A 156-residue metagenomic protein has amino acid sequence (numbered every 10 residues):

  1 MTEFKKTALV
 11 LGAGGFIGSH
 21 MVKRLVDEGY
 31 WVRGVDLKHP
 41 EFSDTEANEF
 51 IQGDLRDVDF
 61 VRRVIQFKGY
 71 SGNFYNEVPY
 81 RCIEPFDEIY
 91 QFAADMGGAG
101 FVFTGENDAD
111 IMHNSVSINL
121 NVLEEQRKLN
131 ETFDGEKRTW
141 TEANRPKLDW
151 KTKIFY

Functional and structural regions predicted by a protein language model:
T7, D87-E88, K153: Structural motif
T7-E28: N-terminal Rossmann NAD(P)H-binding glycine-rich loop of SDR-like oxidoreductase domains
Y30-H39: Conserved glycine-rich Rossmann-like NAD(P)H-binding loop of the short-chain dehydrogenase/reductase
H39-A47: Short loop/helix-cap segments at secondary-structure boundaries that form the rim of catalytic
E46-D57: Rossmann-fold cofactor-recognition segment
L55-N114, E125: NAD(P)H-binding glycine-rich loop region in Rossmannoid oxidoreductase-like domains and their noncatalytic homologs
Q91, S117-Y156: Conserved Rossmann-fold NAD(P)-dependent oxidoreductase catalytic core, especially the SDR/UDP-sugar
